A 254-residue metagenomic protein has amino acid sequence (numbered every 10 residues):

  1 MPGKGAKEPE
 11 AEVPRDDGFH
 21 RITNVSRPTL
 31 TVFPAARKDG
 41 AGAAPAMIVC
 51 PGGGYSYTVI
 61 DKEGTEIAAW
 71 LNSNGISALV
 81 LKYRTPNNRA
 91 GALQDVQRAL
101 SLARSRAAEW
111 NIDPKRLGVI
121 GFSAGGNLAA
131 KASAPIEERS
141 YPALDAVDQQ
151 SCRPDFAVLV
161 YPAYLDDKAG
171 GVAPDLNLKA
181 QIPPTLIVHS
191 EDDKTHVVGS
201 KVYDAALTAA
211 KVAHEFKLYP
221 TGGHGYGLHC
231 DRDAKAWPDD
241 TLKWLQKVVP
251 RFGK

Functional and structural regions predicted by a protein language model:
M1-A41: N-terminal cap/lid segment of alpha/beta-hydrolase-fold proteins
A43-G52: Short beta-strand element of the alpha/beta-hydrolase
P51-S56, E191: Active-site glycine-rich loops that stabilize anionic/oxyanionic intermediates across multiple enzyme folds
V59-D61, E66, V80-P114, L228-A236: Catalytic nucleophile-loop/oxyanion-hole region of alpha/beta-hydrolase and closely related hydrolase-like folds
Q94, R98-A180: Primarily recognizes the serine-hydrolase "nucleophile elbow" in alpha/beta-hydrolase and SGNH/GDSL folds
Q181, L186-H189: Short beta-strand/loop motif that positions the catalytic acidic residue of the alpha/beta-hydrolase fold
K194-K201: Conserved alpha/beta-hydrolase "acid-adjacent" motif
K201-K254: C-terminal catalytic histidine-bearing segment of alpha/beta-hydrolase fold enzymes
